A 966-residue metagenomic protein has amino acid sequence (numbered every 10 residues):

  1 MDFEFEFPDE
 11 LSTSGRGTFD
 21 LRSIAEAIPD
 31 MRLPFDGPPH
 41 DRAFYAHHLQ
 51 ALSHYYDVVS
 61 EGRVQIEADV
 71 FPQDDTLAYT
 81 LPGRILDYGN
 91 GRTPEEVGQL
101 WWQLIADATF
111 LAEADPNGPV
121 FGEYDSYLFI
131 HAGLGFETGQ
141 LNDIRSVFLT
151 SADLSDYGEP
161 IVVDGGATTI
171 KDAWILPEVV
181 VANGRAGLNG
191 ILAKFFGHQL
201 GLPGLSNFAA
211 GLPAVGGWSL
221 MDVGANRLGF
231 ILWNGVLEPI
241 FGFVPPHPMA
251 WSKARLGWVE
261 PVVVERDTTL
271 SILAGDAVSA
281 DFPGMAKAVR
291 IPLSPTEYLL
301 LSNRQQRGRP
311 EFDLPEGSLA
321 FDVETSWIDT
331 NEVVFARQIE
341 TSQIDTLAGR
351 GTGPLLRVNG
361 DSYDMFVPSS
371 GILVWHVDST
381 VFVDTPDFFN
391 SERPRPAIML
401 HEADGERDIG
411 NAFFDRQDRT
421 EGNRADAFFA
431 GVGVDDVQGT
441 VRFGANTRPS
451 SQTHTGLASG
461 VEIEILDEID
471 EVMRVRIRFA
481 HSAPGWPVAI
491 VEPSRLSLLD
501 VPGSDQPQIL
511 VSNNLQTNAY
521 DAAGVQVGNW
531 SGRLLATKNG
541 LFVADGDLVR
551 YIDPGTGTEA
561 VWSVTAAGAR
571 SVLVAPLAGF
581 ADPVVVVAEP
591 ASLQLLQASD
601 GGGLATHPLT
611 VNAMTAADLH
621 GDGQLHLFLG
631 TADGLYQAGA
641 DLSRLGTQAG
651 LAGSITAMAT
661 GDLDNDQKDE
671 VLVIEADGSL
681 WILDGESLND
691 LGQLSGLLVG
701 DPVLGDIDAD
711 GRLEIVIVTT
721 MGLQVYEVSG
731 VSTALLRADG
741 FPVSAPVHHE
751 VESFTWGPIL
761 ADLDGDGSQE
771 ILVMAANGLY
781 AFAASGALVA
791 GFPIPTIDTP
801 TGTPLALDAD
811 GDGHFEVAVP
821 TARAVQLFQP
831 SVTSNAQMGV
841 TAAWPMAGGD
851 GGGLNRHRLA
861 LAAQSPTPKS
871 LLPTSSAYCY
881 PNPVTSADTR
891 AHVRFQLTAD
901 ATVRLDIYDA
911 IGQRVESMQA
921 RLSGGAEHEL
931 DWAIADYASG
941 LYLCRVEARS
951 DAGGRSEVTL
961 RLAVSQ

Functional and structural regions predicted by a protein language model:
P38-T168, A288: Active-site-proximal segments of metallohydrolase catalytic domains
F121, S126-L128, A132-E324: Extracellular hydrolytic enzyme modules, especially secreted metalloproteases of the metzincin/thermolysin-like class
D125-S126, G503-V511, N539-F542, F580-V586 (+5 more regions): Acidic/hydrophobic-patterned starts of short beta strands in beta-sheet-rich repeat architectures
M285, L299, P487-L496, W530-T537 (+7 more regions): Repeat-based blade/solenoid architectures
S494-P502, Q508, G532-G540, S571-A578 (+8 more regions): Beta-propeller blade termini
G802-P866: Blade-level signature of beta-propeller repeat domains, shared across WD40, Kelch, NHL, RCC1 and BNR/Asp-box propellers
A863-Y908, E929-W932, A952-G953: Glycine-centered coil/turn sites that cap beta-strands in beta-rich domains
A935, S939-Q966: C-terminal tail/sorting-segment detector
